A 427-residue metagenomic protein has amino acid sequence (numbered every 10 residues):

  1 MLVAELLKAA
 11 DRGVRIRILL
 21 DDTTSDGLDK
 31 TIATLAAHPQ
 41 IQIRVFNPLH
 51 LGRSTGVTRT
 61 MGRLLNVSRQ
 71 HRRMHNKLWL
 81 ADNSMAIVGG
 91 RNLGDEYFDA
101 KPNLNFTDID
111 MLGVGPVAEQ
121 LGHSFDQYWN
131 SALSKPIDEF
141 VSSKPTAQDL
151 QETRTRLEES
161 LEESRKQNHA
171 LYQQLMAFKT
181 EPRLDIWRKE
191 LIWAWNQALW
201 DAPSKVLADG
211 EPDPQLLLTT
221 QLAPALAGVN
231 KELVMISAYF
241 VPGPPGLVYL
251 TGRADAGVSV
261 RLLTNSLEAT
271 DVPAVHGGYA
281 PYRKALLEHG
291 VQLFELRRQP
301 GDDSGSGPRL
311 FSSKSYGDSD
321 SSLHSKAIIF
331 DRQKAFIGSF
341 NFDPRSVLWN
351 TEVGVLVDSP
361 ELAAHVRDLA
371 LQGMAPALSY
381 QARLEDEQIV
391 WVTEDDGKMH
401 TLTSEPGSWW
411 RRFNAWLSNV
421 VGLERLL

Functional and structural regions predicted by a protein language model:
M1-K77, A81-L427: Charged, low-complexity intrinsically disordered terminal segments
